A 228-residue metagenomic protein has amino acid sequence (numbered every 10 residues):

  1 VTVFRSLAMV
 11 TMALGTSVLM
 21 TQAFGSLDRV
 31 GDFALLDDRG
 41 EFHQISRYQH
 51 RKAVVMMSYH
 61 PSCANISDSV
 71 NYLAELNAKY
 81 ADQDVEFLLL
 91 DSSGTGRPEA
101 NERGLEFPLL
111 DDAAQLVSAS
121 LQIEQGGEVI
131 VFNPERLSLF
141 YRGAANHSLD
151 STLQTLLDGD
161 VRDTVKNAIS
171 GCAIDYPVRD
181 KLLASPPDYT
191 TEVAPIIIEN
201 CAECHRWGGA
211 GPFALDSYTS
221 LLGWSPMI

Functional and structural regions predicted by a protein language model:
Q22-S46, S58, P177, A184 (+1 more regions): N-terminal "domain-start" segment that seeds a small globular fold
S46-S67: Short active-site neighborhood of thiol/selenol oxidoreductases, capturing the structured segment around
C63, V129, I197-G208, L215: The canonical Cys-X-X-Cys-His
I66-G104, D111-S120: Structural microenvironment flanking redox-active thiols in thiol-disulfide oxidoreductases
D68, R103-L105, A114-L149: Thiol/disulfide oxidoreductase modules built on the thioredoxin-like
N133-P134, L139-S185: Thiol-/selenol-based redox modules, centered on thioredoxin-like and closely related oxidoreductase domains
F140-H147, G209-I228: Gly/Gly-Pro-rich "capping" loops immediately C-terminal to redox-active cysteine motifs in periplasmic/lumenal
D188-A202, I228: Sequence/structural segment immediately N-terminal to covalent heme-attachment motifs in c-type and related
